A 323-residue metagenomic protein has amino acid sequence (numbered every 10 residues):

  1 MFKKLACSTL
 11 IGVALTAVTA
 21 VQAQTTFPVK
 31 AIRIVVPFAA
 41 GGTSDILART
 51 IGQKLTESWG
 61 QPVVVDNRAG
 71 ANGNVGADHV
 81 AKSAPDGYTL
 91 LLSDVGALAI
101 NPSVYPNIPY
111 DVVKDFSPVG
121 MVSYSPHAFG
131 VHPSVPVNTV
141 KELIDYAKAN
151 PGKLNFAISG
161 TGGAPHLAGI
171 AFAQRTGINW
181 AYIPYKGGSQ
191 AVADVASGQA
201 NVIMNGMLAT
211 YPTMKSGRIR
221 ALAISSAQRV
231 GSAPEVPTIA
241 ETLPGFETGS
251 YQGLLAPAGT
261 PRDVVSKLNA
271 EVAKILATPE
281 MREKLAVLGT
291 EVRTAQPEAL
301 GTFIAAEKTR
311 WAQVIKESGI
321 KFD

Functional and structural regions predicted by a protein language model:
M1-T9: Bacterial N-terminal signal peptides that target proteins for export
S8-A17: Bacterial N-terminal signal peptides
A23-K114, G152-K153, T161, Q174-M204 (+3 more regions): N-terminal (or domain-start) structured segment
V29-A31, Q174-R175, K215, A221 (+1 more regions): An extracytoplasmic/periplasmic, membrane-proximal ligand-sensing/linker region
A77, I144, S189-V192, Y211 (+1 more regions): Short hydrophobic/charged patches on amphipathic alpha-helices used for structural packing and interfaces
K82-Y88, V95, S103-Q190, I239 (+2 more regions): Hinge/capping helix and adjacent helix->loop/strand transition within the periplasmic-binding protein
L98-N107, H166, A173-R175, N201-P234: A ligand-binding cleft/hinge motif common to bilobed small-molecule-binding domains
